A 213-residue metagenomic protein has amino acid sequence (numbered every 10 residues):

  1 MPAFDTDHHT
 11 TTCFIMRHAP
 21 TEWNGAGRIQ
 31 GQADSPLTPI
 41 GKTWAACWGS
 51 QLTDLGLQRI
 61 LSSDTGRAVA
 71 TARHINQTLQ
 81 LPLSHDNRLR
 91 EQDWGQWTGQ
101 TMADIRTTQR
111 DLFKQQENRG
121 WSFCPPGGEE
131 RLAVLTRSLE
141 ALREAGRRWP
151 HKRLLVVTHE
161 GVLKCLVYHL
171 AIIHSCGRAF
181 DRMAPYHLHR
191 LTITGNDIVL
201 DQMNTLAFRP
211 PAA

Functional and structural regions predicted by a protein language model:
M1-T12, Q92-D104, R147-K152, Y168-A213: Acidic, low-complexity terminal tails and accessory targeting/binding regions of phosphate-metabolizing enzymes
H8-L81, H85, T108: Active-site-proximal alpha-helix that buttresses catalytic centers in soluble enzyme cores
T12-M16, K152-T158, V162: Beta-strand elements within well-structured catalytic alpha/beta cores of enzymes that handle phosphate/sulfate esters
T21, V162-L163: Short active-site segment of divalent metal-dependent hydrolases/proteases that encodes the spacing between
D54-Q58, R147-L154: Surface-exposed helix-capping loop/turn segments at secondary-structure junctions
S62-S63, T136, V157-T158: Short beta-strand scaffold positions
H74, C165-H169: Active-site signature of alpha/beta-hydrolase-fold catalytic machinery across serine- and Asp/Cys-nucleophile hydrolases
Q77-L139, V199-Q202: Phosphate-handling substructures
